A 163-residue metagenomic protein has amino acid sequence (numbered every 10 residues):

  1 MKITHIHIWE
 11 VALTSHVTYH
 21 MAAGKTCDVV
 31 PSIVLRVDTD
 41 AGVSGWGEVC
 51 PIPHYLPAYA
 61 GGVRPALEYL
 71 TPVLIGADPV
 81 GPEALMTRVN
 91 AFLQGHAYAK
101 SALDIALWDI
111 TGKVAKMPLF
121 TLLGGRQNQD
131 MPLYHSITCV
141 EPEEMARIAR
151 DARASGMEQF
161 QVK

Functional and structural regions predicted by a protein language model:
M1-L13, T87-N90, G112-K113, M117-N128: N-terminal amphipathic alpha-helix/helix-capping segment at the start of soluble metabolic enzymes
M1-S44, C50-Y55: Structured beta-strand/loop patches that form or line metal/cofactor-binding pockets in enzymes
H5, D38-V114: Metal- or metallocofactor-binding catalytic centers and their adjacent structured scaffolds across diverse enzyme
A23, G95-A97, S136-I137: A generic structural signal for short
C27, H96-D104, P142-A146: Glycine-rich anion/phosphate-binding loops
S32-V34, V43-W46, K100, D130 (+1 more regions): A common structural microfeature
V34, D109, A149: Short glycine-/small-residue-rich flexible loop motifs, especially phosphate/cofactor-binding loops
T121-K163: Metal-dependent enolase-superfamily TIM-barrel catalytic cores that perform enediolate-based chemistry
